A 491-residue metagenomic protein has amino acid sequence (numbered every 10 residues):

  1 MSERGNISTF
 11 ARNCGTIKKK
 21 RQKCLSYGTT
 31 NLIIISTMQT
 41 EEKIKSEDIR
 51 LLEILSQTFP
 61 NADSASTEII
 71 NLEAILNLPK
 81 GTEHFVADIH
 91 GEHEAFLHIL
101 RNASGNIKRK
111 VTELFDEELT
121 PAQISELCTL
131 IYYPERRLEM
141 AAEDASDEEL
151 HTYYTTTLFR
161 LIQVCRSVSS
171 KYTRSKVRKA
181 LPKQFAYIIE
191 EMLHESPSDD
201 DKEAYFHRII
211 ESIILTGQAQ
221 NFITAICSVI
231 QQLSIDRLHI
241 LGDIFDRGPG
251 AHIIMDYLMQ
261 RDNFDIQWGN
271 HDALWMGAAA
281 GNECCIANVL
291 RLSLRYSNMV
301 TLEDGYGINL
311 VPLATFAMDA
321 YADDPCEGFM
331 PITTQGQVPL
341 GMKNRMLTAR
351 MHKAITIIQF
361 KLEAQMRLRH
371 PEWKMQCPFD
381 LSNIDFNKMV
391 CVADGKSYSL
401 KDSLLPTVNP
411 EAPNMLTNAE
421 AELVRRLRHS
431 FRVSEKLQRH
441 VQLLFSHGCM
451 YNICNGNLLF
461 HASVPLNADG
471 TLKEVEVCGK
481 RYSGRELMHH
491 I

Functional and structural regions predicted by a protein language model:
R4, R21-C24: Cationic, low-complexity basic patches in intrinsically disordered or flexible, solvent-exposed regions
R12, T30-N31: Intrinsic disorder/low-complexity segments
K18, S26, I34-I491: Feature recognizes metal-dependent phosphohydrolase scaffolds
